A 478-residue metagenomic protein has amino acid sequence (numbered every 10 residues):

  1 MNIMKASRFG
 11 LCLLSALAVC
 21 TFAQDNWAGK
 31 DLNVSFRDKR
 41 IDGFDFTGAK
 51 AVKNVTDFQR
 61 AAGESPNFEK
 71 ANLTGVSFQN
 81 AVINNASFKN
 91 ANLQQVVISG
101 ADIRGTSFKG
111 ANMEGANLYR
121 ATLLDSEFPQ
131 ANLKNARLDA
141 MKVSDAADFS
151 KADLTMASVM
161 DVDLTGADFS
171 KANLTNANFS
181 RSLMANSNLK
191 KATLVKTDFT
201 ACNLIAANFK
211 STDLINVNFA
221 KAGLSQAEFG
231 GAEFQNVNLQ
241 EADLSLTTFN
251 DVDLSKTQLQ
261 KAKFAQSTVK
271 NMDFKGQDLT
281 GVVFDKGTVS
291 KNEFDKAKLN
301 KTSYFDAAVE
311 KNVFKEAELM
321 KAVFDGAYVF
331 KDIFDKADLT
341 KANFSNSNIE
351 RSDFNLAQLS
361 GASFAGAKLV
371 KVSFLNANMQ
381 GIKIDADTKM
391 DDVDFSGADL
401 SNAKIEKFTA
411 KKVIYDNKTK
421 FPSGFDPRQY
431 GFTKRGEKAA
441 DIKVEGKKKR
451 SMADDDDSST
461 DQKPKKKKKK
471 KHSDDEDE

Functional and structural regions predicted by a protein language model:
N2, K298, D338, E445-G446 (+1 more regions): Short, low-complexity interaction segments enriched in Ser/Thr/Pro/Gly
N2-L11: Bacterial N-terminal signal peptides that target proteins for export
L17-A23: Sec/Tat signal peptide C-region and signal peptidase I cleavage site
A23-K449: Tandem repeat scaffolds
F408, K447-A453, K465-K469: N-terminal targeting leader peptides, primarily classical Sec-type signal peptides for secretion
D455-E478: Long, low-complexity, intrinsically disordered segments
